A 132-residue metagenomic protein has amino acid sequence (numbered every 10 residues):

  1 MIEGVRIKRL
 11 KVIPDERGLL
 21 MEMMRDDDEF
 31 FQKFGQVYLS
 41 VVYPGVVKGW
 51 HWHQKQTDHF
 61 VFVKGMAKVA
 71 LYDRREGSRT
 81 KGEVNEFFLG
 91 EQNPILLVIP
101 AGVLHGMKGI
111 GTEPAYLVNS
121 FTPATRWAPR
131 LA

Functional and structural regions predicted by a protein language model:
M1-N93, I110-A132: Non-catalytic, conserved peripheral segments adjacent to functional cores
L97, H105-G111: Short beta-strand His + acidic residue motifs that chelate non-heme Fe in jelly-roll/DSBH and cupin folds
